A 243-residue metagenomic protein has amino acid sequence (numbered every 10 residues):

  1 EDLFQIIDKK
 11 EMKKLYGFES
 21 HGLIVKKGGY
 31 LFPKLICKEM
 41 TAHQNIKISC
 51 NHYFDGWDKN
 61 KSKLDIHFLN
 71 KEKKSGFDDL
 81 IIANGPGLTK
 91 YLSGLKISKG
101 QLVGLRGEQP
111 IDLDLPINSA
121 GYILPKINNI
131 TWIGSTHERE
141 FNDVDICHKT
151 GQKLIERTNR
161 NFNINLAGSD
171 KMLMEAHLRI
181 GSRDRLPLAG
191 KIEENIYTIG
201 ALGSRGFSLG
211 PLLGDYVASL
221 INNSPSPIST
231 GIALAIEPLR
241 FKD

Functional and structural regions predicted by a protein language model:
E1-S49, G56-K61: Flavin (FAD/FMN) cofactor-binding and adjacent substrate-gating region of FAD-dependent oxidoreductase domains
L23, S49, I81, Y197-I199: Hydrophobic/aromatic beta-strand patches that form the interior of the parallel beta-sheet core in alpha/beta enzyme
K26, H67, G134, I199-G200: Beta-strand residues in well-ordered beta-sheet regions across diverse protein folds
Q44, G76-D78, F162, V217-P225: Short, hydrophobic alpha-helical segments
D55-S75, L80: Conserved beta-strand-loop-beta-strand element in the redox core of flavoprotein oxidoreductases
S62-D65, I130-T131, I196-Y197: Hydrophobic residues embedded in beta-strands of well-ordered beta-sheets
D79-E194: Active-site substrate-recognition segment that forms the wall of the catalytic cavity or substrate channel
S169-D243: C-terminal catalytic lobe of FAD-dependent flavoproteins
